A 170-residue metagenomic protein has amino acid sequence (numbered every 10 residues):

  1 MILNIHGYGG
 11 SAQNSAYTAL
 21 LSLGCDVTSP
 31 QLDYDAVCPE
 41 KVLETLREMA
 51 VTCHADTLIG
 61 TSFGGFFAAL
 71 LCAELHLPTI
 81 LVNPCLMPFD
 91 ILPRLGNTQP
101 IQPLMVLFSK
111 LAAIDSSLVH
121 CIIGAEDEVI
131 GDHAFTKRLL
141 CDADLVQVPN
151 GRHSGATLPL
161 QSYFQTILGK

Functional and structural regions predicted by a protein language model:
M1-C53: Active-site catalytic motif of lipid deacylating hydrolases and related acyltransferases
G7, P30-D35, L77-I91: Active-site nucleophile loop of the alpha/beta-hydrolase fold
P39-E40, G151-Q161: Catalytic histidine-centered segment of alpha/beta-hydrolase-like enzymes
L58-I59, T79: Conserved alpha/beta-hydrolase fold motif
I59-A68: Gly/Ala-rich beta-loop-alpha elbow adjacent to hydrolase catalytic centers
C121-D127: Short beta-strand/loop motif that positions the catalytic acidic residue of the alpha/beta-hydrolase fold
E128-A134, G155-A156: Conserved alpha/beta-hydrolase "acid-adjacent" motif
L140-A156: Catalytic histidine neighborhood in serine/cysteine hydrolases with alpha/beta-hydrolase-type architecture
